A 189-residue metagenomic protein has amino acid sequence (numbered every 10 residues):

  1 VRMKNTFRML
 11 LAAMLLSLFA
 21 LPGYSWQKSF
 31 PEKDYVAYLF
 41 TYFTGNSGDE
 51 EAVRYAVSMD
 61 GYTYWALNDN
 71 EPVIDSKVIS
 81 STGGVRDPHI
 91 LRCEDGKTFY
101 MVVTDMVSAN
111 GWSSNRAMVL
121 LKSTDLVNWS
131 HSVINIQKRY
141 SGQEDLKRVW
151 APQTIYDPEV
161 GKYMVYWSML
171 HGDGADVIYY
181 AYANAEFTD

Functional and structural regions predicted by a protein language model:
R2-L11: Bacterial N-terminal signal peptides that target proteins for export
L11-A20: Bacterial N-terminal signal peptides
W26-V149, I155-D189: Beta-rich carbohydrate-recognition and catalytic domains
